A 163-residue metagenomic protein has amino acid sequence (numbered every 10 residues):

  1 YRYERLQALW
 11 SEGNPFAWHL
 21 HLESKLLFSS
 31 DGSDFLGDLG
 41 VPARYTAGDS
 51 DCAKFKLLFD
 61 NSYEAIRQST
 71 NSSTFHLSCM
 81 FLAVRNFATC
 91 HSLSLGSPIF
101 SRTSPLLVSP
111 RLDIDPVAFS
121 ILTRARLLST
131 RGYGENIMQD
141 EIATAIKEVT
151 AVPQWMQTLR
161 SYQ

Functional and structural regions predicted by a protein language model:
Y1-T74: Conserved NTP/Mg2+-binding pocket subregion across the NTase superfamily
Y45-Q163: Conserved nucleotidyltransferase catalytic core and NTase-mimicking acidic/glycine-rich helix/loop elements in nucleic
